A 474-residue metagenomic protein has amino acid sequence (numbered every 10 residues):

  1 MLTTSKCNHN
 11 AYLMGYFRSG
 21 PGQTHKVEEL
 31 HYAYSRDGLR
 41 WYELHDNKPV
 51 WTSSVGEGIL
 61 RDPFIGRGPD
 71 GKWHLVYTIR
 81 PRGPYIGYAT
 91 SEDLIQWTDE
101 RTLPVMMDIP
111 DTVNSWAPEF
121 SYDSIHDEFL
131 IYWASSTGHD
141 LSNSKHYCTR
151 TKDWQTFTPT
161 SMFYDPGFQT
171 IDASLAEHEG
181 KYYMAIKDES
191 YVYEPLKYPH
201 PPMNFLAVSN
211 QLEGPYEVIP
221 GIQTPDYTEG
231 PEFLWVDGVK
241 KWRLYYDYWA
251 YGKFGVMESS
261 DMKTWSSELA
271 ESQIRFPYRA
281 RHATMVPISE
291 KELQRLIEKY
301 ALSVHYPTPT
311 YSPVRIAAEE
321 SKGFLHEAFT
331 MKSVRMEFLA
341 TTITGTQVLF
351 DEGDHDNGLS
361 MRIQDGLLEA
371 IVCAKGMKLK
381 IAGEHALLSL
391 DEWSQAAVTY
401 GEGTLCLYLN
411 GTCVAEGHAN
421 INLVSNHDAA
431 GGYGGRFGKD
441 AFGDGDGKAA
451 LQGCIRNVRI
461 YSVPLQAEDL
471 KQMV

Functional and structural regions predicted by a protein language model:
M1-T308: Carbohydrate-active catalytic/glycan-binding domains of CAZyme proteins, especially the secreted or lumenal ectodomains
P220-G221, Q273, S321-L325, A382-L387: Beta-strand-rich interaction surfaces with strong enrichment in secreted/lumenal proteins
Y311-I371, K378, T404-L405, G445-A449 (+2 more regions): Extracellular glycan-recognition modules
A370-Q395: Short, aromatic/His-centered strand-loop micro-motif at the edge of beta-sheets
E392-C406: Localized edge beta-strand/strand-to-loop motifs within extracellular or lumenal beta-rich domains
Y408-G411, E416: Short strand-turn-strand beta-turns centered on an Asx-Gly dipeptide
G417-C454: Flexible glycan-contacting loops in extracellular carbohydrate-active proteins
